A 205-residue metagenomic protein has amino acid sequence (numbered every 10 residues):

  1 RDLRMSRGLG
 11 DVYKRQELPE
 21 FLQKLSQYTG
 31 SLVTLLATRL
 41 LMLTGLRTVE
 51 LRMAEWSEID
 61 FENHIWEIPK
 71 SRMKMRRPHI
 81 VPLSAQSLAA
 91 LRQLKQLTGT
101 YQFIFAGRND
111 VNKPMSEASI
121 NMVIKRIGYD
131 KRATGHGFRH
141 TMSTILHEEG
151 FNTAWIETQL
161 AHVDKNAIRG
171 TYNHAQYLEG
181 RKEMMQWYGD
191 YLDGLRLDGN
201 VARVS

Functional and structural regions predicted by a protein language model:
D2-Y13: Single conserved hydrophobic/aromatic residue that forms the stacking wall/gate of nucleotide- or nucleobase-binding
K14-E20, N63, P82-R132, A154 (+1 more regions): Active-site/catalytic core of tyrosine-dependent DNA strand-transfer enzymes
Q27-L36: Conserved catalytic core of the tyrosine transesterase superfamily
R39, L43-E50, A118-S119, R126 (+1 more regions): C-terminal catalytic core of tyrosine-transesterase DNA break-rejoin enzymes
V49, M53-Q96, V163-G170: Conserved tyrosine-mediated DNA breakage-rejoining catalytic core shared by Y-recombinases
E58-I65, D130-R132, F151-N173, G194-N200: Short, polar N-cap/turn motifs at the start of nucleic acid-interacting alpha helices
L83, F105, S143-L146, I156 (+1 more regions): Hydrophobic, well-ordered secondary-structure elements that form the walls of internal hydrophobic environments
A85-Y101, A106-N112, D164-A167, H174-S205: C-terminal secondary-structure termini that scaffold catalytic or DNA-interacting sites
